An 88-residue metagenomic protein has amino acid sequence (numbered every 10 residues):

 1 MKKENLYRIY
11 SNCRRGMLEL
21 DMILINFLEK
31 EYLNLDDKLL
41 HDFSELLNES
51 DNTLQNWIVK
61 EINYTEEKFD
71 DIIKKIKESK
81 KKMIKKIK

Functional and structural regions predicted by a protein language model:
K2-K88: Positively charged, polar, low-complexity stretches
